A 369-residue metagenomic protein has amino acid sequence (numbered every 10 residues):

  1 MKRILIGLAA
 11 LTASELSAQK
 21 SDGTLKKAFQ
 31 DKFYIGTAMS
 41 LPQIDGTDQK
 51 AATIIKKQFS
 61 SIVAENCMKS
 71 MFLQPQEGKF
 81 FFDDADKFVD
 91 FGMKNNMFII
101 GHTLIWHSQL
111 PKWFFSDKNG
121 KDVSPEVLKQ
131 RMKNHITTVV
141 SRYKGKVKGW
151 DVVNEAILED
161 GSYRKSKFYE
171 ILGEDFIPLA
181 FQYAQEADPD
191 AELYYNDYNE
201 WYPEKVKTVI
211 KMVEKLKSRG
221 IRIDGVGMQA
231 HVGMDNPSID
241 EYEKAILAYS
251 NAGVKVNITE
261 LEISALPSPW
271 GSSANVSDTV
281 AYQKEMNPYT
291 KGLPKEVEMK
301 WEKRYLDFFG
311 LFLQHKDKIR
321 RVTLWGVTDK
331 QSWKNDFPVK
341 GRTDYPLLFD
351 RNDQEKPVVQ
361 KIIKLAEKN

Functional and structural regions predicted by a protein language model:
M1-S21: Bacterial Sec-dependent N-terminal signal peptides
K20-A51, I55-S61, E65: Boundary/entry segment of secreted carbohydrate-active catalytic domains
G23-T24, K57, S61-P75, D84-W201 (+1 more regions): Substrate-binding cleft and catalytic face of glycoside hydrolase catalytic domains, especially the flexible beta-alpha
G36-L41, V152, F181-K205, N257-E260 (+1 more regions): Aromatic-lined carbohydrate-recognition surfaces of secreted/lumenal glycan-active proteins
A38-Q49, S70-D83, I157-S162, N199-K207 (+3 more regions): Acidic-and-aromatic substrate-binding clefts and catalytic sites of carbohydrate-active enzymes
Q43-K56, M132-V139, K205-L216, Y305-L311: Short, acidic/polar
R142, D151-E174, Y183, A187 (+4 more regions): Aromatic-rich peripheral "rim/lid" segments of glycoside hydrolase catalytic domains that contact and position glycan
N199-R222, A245, T328-W333: Substrate-binding cleft/loops of secretory-pathway carbohydrate-active enzymes
